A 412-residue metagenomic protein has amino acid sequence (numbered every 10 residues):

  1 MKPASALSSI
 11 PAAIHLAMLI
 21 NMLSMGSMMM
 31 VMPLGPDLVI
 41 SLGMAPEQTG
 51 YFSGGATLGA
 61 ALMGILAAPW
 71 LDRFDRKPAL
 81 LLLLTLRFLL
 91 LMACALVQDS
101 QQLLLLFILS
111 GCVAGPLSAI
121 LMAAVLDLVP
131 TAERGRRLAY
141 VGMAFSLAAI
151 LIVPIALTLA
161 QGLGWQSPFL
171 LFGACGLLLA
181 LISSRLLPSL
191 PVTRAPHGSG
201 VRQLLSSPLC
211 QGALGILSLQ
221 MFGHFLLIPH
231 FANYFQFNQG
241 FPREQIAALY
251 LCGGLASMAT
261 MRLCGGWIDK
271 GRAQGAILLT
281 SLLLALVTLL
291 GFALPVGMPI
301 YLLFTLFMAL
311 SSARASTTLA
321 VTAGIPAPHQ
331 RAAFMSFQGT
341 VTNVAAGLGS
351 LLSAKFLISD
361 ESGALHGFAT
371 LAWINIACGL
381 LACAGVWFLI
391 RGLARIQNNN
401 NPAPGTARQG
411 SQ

Functional and structural regions predicted by a protein language model:
K2-S8, P188-I216: Juxtamembrane intracellular "pre-TM" segments in multi-pass secondary transporters
M32, Q211-L251: Extracytoplasmic gate region of multi-pass secondary transporters
L62-Q98: Conserved MFS/SLC helix-loop-helix module at the cytosolic interface between two early adjacent transmembrane helices
L106-A144: Cytoplasmic helix-loop-helix junction between adjacent transmembrane helices in 12-TM secondary transporters
Y140-L187: Helix-loop-helix hairpin linking two adjacent transmembrane segments in secondary transporters
Q161-G173, L357-G379: A membrane-interface helix-boundary motif in multi-pass transporters
Q274-T318: C-terminal transmembrane helical hairpin of 12-TM major facilitator-type secondary transporters
H329-E361: A late C-terminal transmembrane helix in Major Facilitator Superfamily
